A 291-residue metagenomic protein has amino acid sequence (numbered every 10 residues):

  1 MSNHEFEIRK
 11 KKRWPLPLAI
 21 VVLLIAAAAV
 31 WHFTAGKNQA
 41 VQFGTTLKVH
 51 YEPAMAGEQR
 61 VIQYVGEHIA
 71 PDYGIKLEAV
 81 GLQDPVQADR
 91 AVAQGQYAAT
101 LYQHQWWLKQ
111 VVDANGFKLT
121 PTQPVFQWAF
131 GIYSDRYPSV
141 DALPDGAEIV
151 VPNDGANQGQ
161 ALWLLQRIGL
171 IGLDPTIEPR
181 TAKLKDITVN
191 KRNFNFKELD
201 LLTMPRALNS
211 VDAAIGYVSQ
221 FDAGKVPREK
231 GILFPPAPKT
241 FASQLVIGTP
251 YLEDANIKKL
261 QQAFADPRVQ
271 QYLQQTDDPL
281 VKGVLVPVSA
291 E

Functional and structural regions predicted by a protein language model:
A28-F33, A156-T181, Q261-E291: Ligand-binding clefts/hinges and TM-proximal coupling segments of bilobed small-molecule sensing domains
W31-V49, A70-P71, V140-G146: Immediate post-signal peptide segment of exported/extracytoplasmic ligand-binding proteins
F43-K76: Short, polar/charged alpha-helical segment
A79-R90, I177-R206: Short helix-initiation/N-cap motifs at beta->coil->alpha
Q83-P85, G95-K109, F126, D200-L201 (+2 more regions): Beta->alpha turn/N-cap motifs
K118-F126, D212, V218, K225-K239: Short beta-strand->loop
T122-G172, Q270-Q271: A conserved helix-loop-strand patch within extracytoplasmic ligand-binding domains of the periplasmic binding
A129-V140, F241-N256: A bilobed periplasmic-binding-protein/Venus flytrap-type ligand-binding module shared by bacterial periplasmic
